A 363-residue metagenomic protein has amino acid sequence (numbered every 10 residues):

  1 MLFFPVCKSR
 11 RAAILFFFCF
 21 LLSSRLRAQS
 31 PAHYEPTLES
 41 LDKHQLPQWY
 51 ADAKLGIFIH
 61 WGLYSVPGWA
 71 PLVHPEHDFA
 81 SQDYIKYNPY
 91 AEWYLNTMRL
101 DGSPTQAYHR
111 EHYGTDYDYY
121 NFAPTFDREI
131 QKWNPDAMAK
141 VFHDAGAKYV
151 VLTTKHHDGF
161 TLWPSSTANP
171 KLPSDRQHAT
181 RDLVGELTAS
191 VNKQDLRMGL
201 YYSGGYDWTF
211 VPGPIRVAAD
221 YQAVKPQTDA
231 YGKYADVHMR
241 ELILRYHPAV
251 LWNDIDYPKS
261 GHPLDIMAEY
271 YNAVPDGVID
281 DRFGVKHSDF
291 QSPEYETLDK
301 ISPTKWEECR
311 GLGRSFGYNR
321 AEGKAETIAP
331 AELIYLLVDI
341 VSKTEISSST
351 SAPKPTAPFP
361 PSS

Functional and structural regions predicted by a protein language model:
M1-I14: Bacterial N-terminal signal peptides that target proteins for export
P5-V6, L21, W49: Generic alpha-helix initiation/capping and coil-helix boundary signal
R10-R11, R25-R27: Basic polycationic patches enriched in arginine
I14-S24: Bacterial N-terminal signal peptides
Q29-S363: Mature catalytic domains of secreted/periplasmic carbohydrate-active enzymes
